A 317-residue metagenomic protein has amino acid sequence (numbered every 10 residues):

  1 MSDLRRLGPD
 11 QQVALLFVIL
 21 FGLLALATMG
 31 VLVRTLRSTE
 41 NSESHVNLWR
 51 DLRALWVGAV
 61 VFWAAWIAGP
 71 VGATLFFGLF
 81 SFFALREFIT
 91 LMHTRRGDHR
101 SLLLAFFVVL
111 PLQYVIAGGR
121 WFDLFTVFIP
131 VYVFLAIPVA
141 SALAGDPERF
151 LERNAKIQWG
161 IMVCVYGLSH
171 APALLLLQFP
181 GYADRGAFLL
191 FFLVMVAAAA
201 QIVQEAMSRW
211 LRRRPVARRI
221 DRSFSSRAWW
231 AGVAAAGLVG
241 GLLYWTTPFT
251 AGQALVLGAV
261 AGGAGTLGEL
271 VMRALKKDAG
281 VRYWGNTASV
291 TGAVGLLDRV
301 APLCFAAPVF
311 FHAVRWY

Functional and structural regions predicted by a protein language model:
S2-G263: Membrane-embedded alpha-helical bundles of polytopic integral membrane proteins
E205-W210, R273-R282: Juxtamembrane interface at the ends
A279-P302: Interfacial loop-to-transmembrane junctions
F311-Y317: Juxtamembrane boundary at the C-terminal end of a transmembrane helix
